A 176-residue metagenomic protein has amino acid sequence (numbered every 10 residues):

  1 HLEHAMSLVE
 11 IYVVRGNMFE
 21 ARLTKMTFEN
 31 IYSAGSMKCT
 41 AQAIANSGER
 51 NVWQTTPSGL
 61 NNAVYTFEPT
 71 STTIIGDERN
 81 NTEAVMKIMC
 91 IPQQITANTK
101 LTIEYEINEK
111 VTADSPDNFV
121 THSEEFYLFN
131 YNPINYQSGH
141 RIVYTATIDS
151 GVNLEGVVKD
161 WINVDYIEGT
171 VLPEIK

Functional and structural regions predicted by a protein language model:
H1-K176: Extracytoplasmic cysteine-anchoring/structural motifs
